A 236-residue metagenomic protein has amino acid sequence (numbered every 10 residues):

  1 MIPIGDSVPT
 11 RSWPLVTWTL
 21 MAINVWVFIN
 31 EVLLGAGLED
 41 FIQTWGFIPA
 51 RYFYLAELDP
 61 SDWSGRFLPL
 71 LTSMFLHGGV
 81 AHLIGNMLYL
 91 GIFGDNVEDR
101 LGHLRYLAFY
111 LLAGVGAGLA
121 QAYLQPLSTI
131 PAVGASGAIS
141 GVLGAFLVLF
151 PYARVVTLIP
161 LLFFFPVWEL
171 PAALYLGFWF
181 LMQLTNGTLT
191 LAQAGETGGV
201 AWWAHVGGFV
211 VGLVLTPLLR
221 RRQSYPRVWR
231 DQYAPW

Functional and structural regions predicted by a protein language model:
M1-W236: A detector for small-residue-rich transmembrane helices and their helix-helix packing motifs
